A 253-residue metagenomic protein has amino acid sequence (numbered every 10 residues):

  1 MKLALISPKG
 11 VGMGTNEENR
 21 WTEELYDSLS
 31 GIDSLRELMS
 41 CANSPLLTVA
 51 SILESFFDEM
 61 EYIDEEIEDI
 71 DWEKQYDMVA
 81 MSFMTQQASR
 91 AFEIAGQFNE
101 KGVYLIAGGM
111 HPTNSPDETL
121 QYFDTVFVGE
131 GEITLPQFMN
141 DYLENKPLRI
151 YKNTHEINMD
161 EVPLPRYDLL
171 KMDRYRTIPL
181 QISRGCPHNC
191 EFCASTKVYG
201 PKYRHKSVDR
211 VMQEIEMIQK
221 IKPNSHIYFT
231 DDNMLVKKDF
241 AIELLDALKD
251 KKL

Functional and structural regions predicted by a protein language model:
K2-L3, T125, S225-I227: Beta-sheet entry/capping signal
L3-L38: Short glycine-rich His-centered loop
I6, S82, I106-G108, Q181 (+1 more regions): A cross-family glycoside hydrolase active-site/sugar-binding cleft signature
P8-V11, M84, G131, V198 (+1 more regions): Flexible loop residues that form catalytic and substrate-binding hotspots at small-molecule/glycan-binding clefts
G10-G12, I67, P112, N233-M234: Short, glycine/serine-rich, charged loops/turns that create anion-binding and catalytic segments at active sites
L38-A42, L46, Q87, R204 (+2 more regions): Aromatic-acidic/polar surface patches that form glycan- and anion
P45-E161: Glycine-rich beta-alpha loop elements in corrinoid/cobalamin-binding modules across cobalamin-dependent enzymes
D160-L253: Radical SAM [4Fe-4S] cluster-binding motif and immediate context
